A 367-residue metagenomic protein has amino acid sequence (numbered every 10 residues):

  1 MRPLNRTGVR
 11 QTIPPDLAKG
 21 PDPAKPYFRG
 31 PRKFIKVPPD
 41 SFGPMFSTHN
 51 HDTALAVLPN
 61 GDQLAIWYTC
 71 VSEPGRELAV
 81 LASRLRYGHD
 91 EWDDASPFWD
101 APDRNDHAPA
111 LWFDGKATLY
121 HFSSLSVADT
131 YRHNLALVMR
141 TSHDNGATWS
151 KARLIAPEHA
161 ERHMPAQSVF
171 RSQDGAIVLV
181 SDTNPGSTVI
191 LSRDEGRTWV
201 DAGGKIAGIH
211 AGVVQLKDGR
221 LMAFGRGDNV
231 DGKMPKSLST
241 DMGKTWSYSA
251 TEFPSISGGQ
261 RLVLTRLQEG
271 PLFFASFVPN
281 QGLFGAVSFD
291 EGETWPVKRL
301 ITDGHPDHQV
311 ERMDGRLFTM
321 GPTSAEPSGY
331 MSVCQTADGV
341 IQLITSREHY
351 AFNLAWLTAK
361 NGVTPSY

Functional and structural regions predicted by a protein language model:
M1-Y367: Asp-box/BNR beta-propeller blade signature and adjacent active/binding-site loops in extracellular glycan-interacting
